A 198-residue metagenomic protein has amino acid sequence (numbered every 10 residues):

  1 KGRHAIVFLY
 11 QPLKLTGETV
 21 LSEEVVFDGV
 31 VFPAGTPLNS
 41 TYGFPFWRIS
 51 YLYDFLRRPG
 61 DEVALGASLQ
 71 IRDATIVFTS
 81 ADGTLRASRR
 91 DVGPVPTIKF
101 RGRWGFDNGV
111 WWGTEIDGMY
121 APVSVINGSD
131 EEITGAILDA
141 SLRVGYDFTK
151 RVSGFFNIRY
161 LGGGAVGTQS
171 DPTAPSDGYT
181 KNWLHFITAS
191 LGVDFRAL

Functional and structural regions predicted by a protein language model:
K1, Y53-F55, L69, G102-W104 (+2 more regions): Residue-level signature of outer-membrane beta-barrel architecture
R3-I6, G60-V63, N108-W112, K150-G154 (+1 more regions): Repeated loop/turn-to-beta-strand initiation elements of outer-membrane beta-barrel proteins
F8-P12, L65-I71, T114-Y120, L142 (+1 more regions): Transmembrane beta-barrel strands of outer-membrane/channel proteins
Q11-G17, Q70-I76, M119-V123, L161-A165 (+1 more regions): Structural signature of outer-membrane beta-barrel domains
E18-V25, T75-T84, V123-T134, V166-P175: Outer-membrane beta-barrel translocator domains and adjoining extracellular loop/strand segments of Gram-negative
L38-G43, L85-V92, S129-A136, D177-H185: Replace "Gram-negative outer membrane beta-barrel proteins" with "bacterial and organellar outer membrane beta-barrel
I49-Y51, L65, I98-F100, A140-L142 (+1 more regions): Membrane-embedded beta-strands of outer-membrane beta-barrel proteins, especially the hydrophobic/small aromatic
W183-L198: Outer-membrane beta-barrel "beta-signal"
